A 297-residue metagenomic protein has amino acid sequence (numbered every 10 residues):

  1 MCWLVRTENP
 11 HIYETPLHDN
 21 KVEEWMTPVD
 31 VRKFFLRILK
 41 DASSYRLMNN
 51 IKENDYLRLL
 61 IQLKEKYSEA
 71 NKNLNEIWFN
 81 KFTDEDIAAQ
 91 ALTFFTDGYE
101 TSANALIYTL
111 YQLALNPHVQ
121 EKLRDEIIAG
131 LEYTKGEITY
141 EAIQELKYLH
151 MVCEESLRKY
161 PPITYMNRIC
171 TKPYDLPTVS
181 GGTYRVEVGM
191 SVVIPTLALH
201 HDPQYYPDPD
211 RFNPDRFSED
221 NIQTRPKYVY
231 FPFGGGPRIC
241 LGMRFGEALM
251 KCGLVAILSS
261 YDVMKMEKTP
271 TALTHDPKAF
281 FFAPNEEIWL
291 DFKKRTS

Functional and structural regions predicted by a protein language model:
M1, E14-R37, K81, T96 (+3 more regions): Cytochrome P450
M1-I77, V193: Cytochrome P450 catalytic core segment centered on helix I
R32-L39, E69-E126, S156, E187-P195 (+3 more regions): Central I-helix of cytochrome P450 enzymes
F34-R37, D41, E137-S180, P203 (+1 more regions): Conserved cytochrome P450 K-helix E-x-x-R motif and the immediately C-terminal K′/meander segment
Q62, F280-S297: C-terminal helix/juxtamembrane-tail motif
L92, D97, G182, D220-M250 (+1 more regions): Cytochrome P450 heme-thiolate "Cys pocket" and heme-binding signature region
P117-Q120, M243-F281: Cytochrome P450 heme-binding "Cys pocket" and the immediately downstream C-terminal segment
Y160, I194-N221: Conserved cytochrome P450 K-helix/beta-meander segment immediately N-terminal to the heme-binding cysteine loop
